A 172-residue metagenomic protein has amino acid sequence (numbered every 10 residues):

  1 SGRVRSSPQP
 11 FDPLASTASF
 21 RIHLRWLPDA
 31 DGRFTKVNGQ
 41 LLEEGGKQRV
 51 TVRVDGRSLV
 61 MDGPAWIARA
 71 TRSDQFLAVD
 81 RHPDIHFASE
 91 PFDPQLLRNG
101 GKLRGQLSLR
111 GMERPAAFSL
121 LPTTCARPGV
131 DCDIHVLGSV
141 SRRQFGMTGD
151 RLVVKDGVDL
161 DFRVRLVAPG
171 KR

Functional and structural regions predicted by a protein language model:
S1-R172: Low-complexity, acidic/polar, glycine-enriched regions of mature
